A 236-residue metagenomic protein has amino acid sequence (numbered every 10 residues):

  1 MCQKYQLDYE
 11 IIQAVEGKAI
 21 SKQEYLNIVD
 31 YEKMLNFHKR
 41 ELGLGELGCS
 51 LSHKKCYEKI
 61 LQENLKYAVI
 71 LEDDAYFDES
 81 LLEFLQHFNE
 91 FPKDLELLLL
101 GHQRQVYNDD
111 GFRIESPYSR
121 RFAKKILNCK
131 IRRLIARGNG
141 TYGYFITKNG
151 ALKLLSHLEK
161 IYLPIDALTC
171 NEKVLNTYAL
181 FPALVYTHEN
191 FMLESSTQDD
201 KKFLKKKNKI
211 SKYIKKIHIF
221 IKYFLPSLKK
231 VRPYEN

Functional and structural regions predicted by a protein language model:
M1-L71, A75-N236: An acidic/histidine-cluster motif and surrounding catalytic segment that typifies divalent-metal-assisted enzyme active
